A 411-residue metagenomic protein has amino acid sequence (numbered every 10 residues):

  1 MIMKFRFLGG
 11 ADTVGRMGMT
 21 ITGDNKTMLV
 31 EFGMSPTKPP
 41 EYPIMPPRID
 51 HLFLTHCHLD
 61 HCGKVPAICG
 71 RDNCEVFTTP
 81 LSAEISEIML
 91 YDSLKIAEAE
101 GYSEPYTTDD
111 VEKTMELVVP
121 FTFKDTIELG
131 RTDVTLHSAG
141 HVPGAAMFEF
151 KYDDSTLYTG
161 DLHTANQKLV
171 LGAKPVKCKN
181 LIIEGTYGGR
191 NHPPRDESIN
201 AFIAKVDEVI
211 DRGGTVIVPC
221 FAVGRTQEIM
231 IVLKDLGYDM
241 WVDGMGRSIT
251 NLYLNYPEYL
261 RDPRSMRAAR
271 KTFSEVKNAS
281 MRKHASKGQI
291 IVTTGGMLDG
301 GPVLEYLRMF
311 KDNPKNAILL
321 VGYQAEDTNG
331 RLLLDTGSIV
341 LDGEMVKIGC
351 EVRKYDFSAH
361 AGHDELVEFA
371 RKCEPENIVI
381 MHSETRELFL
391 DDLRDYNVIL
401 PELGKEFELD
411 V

Functional and structural regions predicted by a protein language model:
I2-T13, G18-F53, H58-C62, A67-D235 (+1 more regions): His/Asp/Glu-rich metal-coordinating catalytic cores of metallo-dependent phosphodiesterases/hydrolases acting on
T22-D24, K151-Y152, A173-V176, S198 (+5 more regions): Short, solvent-exposed amphipathic alpha-helical segments in soluble enzyme and RNA/protein-processing domains
D50, K179, Q289, N316 (+1 more regions): Conserved acidic residues
L117-F123, R270-A279, P401: Short acidic-hydrophobic, aromatic-tinged amphipathic segments that line or gate anion-handling sites
I183-N200, P263-A269, V346-A361: Glycine-rich phosphate-binding "P-loop"
F202-V321, E326, M381: Hard-cation-handling environments
K311-K347: Redox- and metal-dependent alpha/beta enzyme cores, enriched for Fe-S-associated oxidoreductases and cofactor-handling
K354-C373, V379-V411: Internal alpha/beta domain cores that form substrate/cofactor-binding pockets in large enzymes and binding proteins
